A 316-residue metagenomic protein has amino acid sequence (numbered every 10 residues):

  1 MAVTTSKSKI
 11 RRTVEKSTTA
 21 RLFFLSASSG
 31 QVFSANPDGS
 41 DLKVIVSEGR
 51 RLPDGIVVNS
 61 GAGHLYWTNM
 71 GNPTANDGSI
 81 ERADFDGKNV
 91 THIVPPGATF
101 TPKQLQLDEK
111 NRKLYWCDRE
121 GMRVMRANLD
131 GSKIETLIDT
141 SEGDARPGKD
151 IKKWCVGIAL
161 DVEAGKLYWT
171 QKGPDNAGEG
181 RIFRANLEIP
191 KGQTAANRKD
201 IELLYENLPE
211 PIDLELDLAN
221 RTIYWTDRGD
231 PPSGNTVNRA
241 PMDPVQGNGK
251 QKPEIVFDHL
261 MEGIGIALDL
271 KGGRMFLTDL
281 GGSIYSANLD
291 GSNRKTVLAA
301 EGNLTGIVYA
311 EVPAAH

Functional and structural regions predicted by a protein language model:
V3, K9-I45, V58: An edge-strand/N-cap motif at the start of beta-rich repeat modules
I10-T19, G49-G63, P96-K113, E142-G165 (+7 more regions): Beta-rich, blade/repeat-based domains predominating in secreted/periplasmic proteins but also intracellular
F24-S26, Y66-T68, Y115-W116, R126 (+4 more regions): Residue position within the beta-strands of beta-propeller blades
A27, M70-G71, R119, L129 (+6 more regions): Short loop/turn segments immediately following the C-termini of beta-strands
S29-S34, T74-E81, M122-R126, N176-N186 (+2 more regions): Structural motif
D38, G49, D86, A98 (+9 more regions): Conserved loop/turn at the beginning of each blade in beta-propeller domains
D41-S47, N89-P95, K133-G148, K199-Y205 (+2 more regions): A short beta-strand motif characteristic of beta-propeller blades
L129, A185-T194, A240-G247: Short loop/turn segments immediately following beta-strands, especially the blade-tip and inter-blade linker loops
